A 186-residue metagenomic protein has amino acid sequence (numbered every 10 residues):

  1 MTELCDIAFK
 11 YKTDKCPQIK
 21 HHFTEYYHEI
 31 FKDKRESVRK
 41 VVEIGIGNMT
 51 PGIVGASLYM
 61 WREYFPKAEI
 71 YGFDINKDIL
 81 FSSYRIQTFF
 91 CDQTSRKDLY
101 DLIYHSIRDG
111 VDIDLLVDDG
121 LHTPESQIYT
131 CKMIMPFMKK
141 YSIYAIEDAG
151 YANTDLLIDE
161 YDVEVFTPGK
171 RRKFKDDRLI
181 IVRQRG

Functional and structural regions predicted by a protein language model:
M1-V117, L121-I146, G150-G186: A short alpha-helical cap/connector motif
